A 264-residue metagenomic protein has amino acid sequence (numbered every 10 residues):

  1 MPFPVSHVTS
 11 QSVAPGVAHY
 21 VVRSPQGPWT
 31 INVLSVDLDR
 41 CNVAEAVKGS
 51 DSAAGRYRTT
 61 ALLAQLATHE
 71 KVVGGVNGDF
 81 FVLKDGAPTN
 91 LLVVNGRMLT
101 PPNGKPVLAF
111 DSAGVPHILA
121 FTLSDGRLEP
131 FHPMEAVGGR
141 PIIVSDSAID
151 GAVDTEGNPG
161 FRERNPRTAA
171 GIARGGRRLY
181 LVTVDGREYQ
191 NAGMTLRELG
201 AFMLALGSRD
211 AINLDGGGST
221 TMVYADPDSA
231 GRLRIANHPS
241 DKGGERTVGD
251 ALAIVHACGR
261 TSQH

Functional and structural regions predicted by a protein language model:
M1-L108, V115-L119: Zymogen propeptides
Q26-W29, D39-C41, F81, V115 (+6 more regions): Short, glycine-/Ser/Thr-/acidic-enriched flexible segments
H69-V73, V115, A148, G175-L179 (+1 more regions): Loop/turn elements at helix/coil->beta-strand transitions in domains of secreted/extracellular proteins
D85-N103, F110, N158-R174, R178-R209 (+1 more regions): Conserved, well-ordered active-site substructure
S112-G114, A120-T122, G139, S145-A148 (+3 more regions): Short, structured patches in soluble enzyme cores that scaffold and shape functional sites
P133-N158: Short, conserved active-site entrance elements at the starts or edges of catalytic domains
